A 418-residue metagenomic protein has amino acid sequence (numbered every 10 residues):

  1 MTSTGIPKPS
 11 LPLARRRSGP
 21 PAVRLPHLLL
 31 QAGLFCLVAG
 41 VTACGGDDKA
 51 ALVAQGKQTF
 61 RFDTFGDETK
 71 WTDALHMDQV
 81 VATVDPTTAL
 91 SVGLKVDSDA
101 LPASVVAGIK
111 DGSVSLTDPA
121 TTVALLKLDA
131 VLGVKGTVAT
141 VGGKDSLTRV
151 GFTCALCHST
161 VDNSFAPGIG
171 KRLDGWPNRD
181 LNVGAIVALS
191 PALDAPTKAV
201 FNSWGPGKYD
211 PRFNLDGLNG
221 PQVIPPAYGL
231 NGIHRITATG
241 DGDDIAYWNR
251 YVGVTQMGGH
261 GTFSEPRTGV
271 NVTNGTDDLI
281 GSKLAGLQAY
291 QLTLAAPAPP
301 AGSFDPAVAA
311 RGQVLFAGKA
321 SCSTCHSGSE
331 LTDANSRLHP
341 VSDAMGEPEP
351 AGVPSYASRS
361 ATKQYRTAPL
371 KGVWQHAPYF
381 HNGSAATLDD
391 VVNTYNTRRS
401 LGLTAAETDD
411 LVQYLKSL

Functional and structural regions predicted by a protein language model:
T2-H27, G40, C44-L418: Periplasmic c-type cytochrome electron-transfer domains
L29-L37: Sec-dependent signal peptide hydrophobic core
